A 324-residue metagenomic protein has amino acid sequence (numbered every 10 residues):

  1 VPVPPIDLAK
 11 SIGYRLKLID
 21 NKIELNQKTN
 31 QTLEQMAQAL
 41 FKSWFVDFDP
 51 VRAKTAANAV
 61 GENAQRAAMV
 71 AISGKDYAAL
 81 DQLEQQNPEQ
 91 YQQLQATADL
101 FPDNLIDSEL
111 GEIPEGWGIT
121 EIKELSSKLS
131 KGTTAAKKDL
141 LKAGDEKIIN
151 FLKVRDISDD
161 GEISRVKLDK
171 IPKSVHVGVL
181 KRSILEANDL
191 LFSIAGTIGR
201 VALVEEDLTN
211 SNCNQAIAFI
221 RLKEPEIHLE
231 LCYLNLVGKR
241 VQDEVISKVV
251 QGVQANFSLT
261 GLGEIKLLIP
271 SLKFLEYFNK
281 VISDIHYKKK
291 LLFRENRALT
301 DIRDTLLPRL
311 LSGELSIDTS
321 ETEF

Functional and structural regions predicted by a protein language model:
V1-K17, I194, N210-A218, V249-E276: A short glycine-rich beta-alpha junction/loop motif
I6-S43, Q95-T134, E264, L272-N279 (+1 more regions): Non-catalytic DNA-recognition/assembly elements of restriction-modification systems
Q27, K153-R155, R221-E224, E230-Q242 (+4 more regions): Extended non-membrane alpha-helical scaffolds
L40, D47-N87: Extended, domain-scale alpha-helical bundle/helix-rich regions
V60, A64, I317, E323-F324: C-terminal, helix-dominated tail/subdomain
D103-S108, K123-K142, R155-A187, D207: Sequence-specific dsDNA recognition surfaces
K153-V154, K170-V237, V250-Q254, S258-L262: A short beta-sheet element
